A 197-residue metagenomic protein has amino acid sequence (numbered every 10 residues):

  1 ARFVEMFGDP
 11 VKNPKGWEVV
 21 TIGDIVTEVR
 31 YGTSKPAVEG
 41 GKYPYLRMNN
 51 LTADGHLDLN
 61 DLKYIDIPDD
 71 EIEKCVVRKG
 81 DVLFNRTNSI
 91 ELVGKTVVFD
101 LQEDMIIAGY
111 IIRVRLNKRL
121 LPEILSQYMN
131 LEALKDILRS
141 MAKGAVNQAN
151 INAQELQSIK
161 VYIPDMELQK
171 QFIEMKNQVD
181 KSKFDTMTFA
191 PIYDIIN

Functional and structural regions predicted by a protein language model:
A1-Y31, S158, Y162-N197: Non-catalytic DNA-recognition/assembly elements of restriction-modification systems
G23-K35, N49-D81: Sequence-specific dsDNA recognition surfaces
K42, D61, A108-Y110: A generic structural signal for short beta-strands and their flanking turns/coil linkers
L46: Cleft-lining beta-strand/loop regions that shape enzyme active-site pockets
I72-N130, N152: A short beta-sheet element
D104-I111, L120, K143-K170: A short glycine-rich beta-alpha junction/loop motif
